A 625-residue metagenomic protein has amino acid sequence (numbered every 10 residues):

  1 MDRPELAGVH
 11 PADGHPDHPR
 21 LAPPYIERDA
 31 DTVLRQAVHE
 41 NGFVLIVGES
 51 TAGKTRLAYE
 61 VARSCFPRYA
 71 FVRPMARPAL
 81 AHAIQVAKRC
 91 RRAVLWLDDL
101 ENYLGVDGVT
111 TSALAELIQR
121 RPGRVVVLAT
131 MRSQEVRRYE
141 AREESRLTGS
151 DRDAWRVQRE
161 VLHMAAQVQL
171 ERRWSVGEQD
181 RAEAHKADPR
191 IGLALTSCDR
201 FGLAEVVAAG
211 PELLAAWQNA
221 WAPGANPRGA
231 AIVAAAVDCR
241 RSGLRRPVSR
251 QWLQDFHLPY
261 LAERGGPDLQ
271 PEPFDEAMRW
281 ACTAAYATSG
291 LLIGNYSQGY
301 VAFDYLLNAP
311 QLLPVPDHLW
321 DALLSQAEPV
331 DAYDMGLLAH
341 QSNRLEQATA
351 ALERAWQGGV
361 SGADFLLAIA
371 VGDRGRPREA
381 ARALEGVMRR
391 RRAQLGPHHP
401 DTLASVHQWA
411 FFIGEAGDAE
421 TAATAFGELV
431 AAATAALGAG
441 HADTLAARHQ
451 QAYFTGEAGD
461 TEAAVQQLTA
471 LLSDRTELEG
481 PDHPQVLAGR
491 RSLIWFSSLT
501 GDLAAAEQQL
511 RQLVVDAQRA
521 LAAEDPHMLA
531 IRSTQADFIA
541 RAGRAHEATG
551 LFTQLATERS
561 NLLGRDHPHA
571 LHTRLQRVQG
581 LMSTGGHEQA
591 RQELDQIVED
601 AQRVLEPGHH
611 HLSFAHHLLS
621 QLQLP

Functional and structural regions predicted by a protein language model:
M1-D29, V33, E60: Charged, amphipathic alpha-helical interface modules that flank catalytic cores or transmembrane segments and mediate
L34-N41: Phosphate-binding P-loop
N41-L57: Walker A/P-loop nucleotide-binding motif
R73-A76, V86-T110, L114, V126-E135: Conserved P-loop NTPase "ATPase switch" module shared by AAA+ and STAND
I118-R152: Sensor-1/coupling segment of RecA-like P-loop NTPase cores
R152-L203: Conserved small helical "lid"/interfacial subdomain of P-loop NTPases
A235, C239-E353, G358: C-terminal leucine-rich, beta-strand-based interaction scaffolds used for sensing/assembly
Y333-P625: Intrinsic-disorder-linked linear interaction elements in eukaryotic regulatory proteins
